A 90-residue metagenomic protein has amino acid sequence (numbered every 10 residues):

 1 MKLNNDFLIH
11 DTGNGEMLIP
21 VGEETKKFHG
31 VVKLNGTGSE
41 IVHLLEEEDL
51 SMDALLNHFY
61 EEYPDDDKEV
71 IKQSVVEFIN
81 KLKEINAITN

Functional and structural regions predicted by a protein language model:
M1-E47: Acidic, low-complexity/disordered tracts enriched in E/D and polar residues
G30-N90: Long, charge-rich, low-complexity alpha-helical segments
